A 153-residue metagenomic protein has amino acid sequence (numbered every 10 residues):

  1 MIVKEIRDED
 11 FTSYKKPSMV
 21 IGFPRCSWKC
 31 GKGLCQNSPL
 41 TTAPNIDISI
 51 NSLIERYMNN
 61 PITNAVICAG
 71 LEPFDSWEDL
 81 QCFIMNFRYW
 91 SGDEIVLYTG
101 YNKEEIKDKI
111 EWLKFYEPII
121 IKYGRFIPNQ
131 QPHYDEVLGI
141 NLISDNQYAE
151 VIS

Functional and structural regions predicted by a protein language model:
I2-K15, M58-I62, S91-S153: Auxiliary Fe-S-binding modules of radical SAM enzymes
F11-I48: Canonical Radical SAM [4Fe-4S] cluster-binding loop centered on the CxxxCxxC motif and its immediate flanking residues
V20-G22, I67-A69, V96: Short, conserved beta-strand segments within well-ordered enzyme catalytic domains that often line or immediately flank
G22-R25, L40-T42, M85-R88, F115-E117 (+1 more regions): Short, low-complexity, polar/charged sequence segments that are solvent-exposed and flexible
P24-C26, A69-P73, G100: Histidine- and/or cysteine-centered catalytic micro-motif in compact active-site loops
R25, E55-Y57: Short hydrophobic/aromatic-rich motifs at helix boundaries and adjacent loops
T41-E55, F74-F115: Canonical radical SAM enzyme core domain
I62-F87, I127, Q131-G139: Conserved glycine-rich "GG(E/T)P / GGGxP" loop and the immediately following alpha-helix in the radical SAM core
